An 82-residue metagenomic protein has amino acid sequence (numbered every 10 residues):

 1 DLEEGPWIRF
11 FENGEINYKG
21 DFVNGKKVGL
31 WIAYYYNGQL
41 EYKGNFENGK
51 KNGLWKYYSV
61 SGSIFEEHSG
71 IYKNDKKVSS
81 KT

Functional and structural regions predicted by a protein language model:
D1-T82: Glycine/tyrosine- and acidic-biased, solvent-exposed loop/turn segments at the edges of beta-strands
